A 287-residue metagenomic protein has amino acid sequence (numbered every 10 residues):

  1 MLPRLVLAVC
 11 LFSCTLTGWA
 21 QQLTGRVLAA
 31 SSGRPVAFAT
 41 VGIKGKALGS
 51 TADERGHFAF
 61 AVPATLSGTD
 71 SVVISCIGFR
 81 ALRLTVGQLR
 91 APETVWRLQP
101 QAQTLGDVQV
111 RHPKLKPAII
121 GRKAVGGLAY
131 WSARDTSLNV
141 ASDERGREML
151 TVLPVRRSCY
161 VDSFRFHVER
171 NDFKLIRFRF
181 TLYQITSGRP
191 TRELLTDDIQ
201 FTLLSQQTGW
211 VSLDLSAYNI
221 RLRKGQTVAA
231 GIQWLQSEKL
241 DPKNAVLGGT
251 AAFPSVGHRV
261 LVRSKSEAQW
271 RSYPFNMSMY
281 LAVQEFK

Functional and structural regions predicted by a protein language model:
Q21-V36: Structural motif
G33, A39-I43, V72, V110 (+1 more regions): Hydrophobic beta-strand segments
A47-A59: Short, acidic Ser/Thr/Gly-rich low-complexity loop/linker segments typical of extracellular and cell-surface proteins
F60-T69, I220-R223: Short Pro-Gly-centered beta-turn/loop motif in secreted/extracellular proteins
S71-L84: A short, solvent-exposed loop/turn motif at the edges and junctions of modular extracellular/periplasmic domains
Q88-P113: Extracellular beta-sheet/turn segments enriched in Thr/Pro/Gly and aliphatic residues
T104-I185, Q233-K287: Beta-sheet-rich sandwich/jelly-roll-like modules and their strand-loop junctions
I176-F253: Aromatic- and Gly/Pro-enriched, solvent-exposed loop/edge beta-strand patches characteristic of beta-rich domains
